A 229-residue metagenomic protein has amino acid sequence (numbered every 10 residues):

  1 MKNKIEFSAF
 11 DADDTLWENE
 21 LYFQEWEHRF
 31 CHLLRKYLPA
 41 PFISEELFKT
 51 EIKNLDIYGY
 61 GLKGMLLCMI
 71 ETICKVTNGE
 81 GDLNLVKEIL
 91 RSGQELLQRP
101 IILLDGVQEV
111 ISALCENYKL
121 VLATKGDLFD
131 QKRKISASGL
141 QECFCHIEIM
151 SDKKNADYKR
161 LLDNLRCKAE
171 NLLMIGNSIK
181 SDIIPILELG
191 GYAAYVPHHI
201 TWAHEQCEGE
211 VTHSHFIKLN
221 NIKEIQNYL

Functional and structural regions predicted by a protein language model:
M1-E46: Active-site neighborhood of HAD-like aspartate-dependent phosphohydrolases
M1-E6, Q108, S112, L128 (+1 more regions): Asp-based, Mg2+/Mn2+-dependent phosphohydrolase catalytic module
F23-C31, L66, I70, L128: An amphipathic alpha-helix signature
R35-E51, N78-I89, C143-H146: Short, surface-exposed acidic
T50-E95: A metal-dependent, Asp-based hydrolase signature
N84-S92, L96-I102, V107-S138, E148-D152: Substrate-recognition element of Asp-dependent hydrolases with the DxDx(T/V) motif
